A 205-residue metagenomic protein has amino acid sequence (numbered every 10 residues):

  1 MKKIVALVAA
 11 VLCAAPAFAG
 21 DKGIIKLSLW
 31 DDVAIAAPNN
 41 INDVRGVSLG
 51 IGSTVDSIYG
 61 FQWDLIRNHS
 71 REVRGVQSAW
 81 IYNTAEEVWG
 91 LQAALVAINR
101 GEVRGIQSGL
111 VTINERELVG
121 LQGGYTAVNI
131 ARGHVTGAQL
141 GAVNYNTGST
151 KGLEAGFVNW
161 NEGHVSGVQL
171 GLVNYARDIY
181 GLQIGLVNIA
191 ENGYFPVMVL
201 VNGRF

Functional and structural regions predicted by a protein language model:
M1-K2, S28: Serine/threonine-rich low-complexity intrinsically disordered regions
K2-A10: Sec-dependent signal peptide recognition, specifically the positively charged N-region followed immediately by
V5, A15-G20: Sec/Tat signal peptide C-region and signal peptidase I cleavage site
V11-A14, I66: Generic N-terminal helix/loop capping motif
G20-F205: Surface-exposed, glycine- and small/polar-enriched segments that build interaction surfaces at terminal
